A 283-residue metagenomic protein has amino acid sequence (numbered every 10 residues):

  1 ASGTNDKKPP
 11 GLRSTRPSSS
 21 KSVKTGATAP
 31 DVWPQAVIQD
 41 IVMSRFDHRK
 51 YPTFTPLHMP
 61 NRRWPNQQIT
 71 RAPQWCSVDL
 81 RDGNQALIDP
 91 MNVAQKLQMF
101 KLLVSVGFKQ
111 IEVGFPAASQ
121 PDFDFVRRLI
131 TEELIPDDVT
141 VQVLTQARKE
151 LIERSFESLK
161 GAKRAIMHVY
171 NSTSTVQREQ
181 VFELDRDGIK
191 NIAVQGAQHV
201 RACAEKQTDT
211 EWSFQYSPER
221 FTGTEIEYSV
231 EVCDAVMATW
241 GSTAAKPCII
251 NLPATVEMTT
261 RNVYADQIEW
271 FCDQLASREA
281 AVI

Functional and structural regions predicted by a protein language model:
S2, G11-L12, A27-P30, A36-Q39: Intrinsically disordered, low-complexity segments enriched in serine/proline and basic residues
S2-K7, R13-K24: Low-acidity, Ser/Thr- and Arg-rich intrinsically disordered low-complexity segments
R16-S20, A27, A94, D124: Hydrophobic alpha-helical membrane context
P17-S18, T25, D31, R178: Alpha-helical transmembrane segments and their juxtamembrane interfaces
S18-K21, F125, V181, V232: Residues in and immediately flanking transmembrane alpha helices
D31-K149: N-terminal capping/small domains of soluble enzymes
W75, N92-K109, E132, P136 (+1 more regions): Alpha/beta enzyme core
